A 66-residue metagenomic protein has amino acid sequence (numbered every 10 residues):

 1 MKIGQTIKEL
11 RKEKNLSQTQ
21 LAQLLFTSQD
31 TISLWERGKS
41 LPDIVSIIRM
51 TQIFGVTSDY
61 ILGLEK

Functional and structural regions predicted by a protein language model:
M1-K2, S40: A detector for short, charged/polar N-terminal pre-domain segments
I3, I7, T57-S58: Hydrophobic side chains within well-formed alpha-helices
Q5-L24: Short basic helix-loop element that most often maps to the first helix and adjoining turn of HTH DNA-binding modules
I7, L21-A22, I32-W35, I61: Conserved hydrophobic/aromatic packing and binding residues within compact polymer-binding modules
K8, I44-V45: Short, Lys/Arg-enriched C-terminal cap helix and immediately downstream tail that follows
E13, L34, Y60-K66: Short, charged recognition helix plus adjacent turn of helix-turn-helix-like nucleic-acid-binding domains
F26, V45-Y60: DNA major-groove recognition helix of helix-turn-helix/homeodomain DNA-binding modules
